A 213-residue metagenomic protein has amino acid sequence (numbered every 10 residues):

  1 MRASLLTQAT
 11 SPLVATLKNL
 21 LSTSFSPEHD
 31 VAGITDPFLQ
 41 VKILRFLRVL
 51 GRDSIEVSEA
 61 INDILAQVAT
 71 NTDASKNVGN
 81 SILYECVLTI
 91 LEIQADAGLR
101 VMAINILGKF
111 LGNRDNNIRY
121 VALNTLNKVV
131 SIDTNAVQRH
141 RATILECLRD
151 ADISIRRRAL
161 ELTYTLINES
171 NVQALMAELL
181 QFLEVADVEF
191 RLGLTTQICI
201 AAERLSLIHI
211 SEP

Functional and structural regions predicted by a protein language model:
M1, L17, L47-G51, C86-Q94 (+5 more regions): Hydrophobic residues within the alpha-helices of tandem HEAT/HEAT-like
L5, A9, V57-I61, A95 (+7 more regions): Structural marker for long, regular alpha helices in very large eukaryotic proteins
L6, T10, Q40, S58 (+4 more regions): Residue-level detector of extended alpha-helical repeat arrays and alpha-solenoid scaffolds
S11-H29, G33, A66-A74, N105-G112 (+5 more regions): HEAT/HEAT-like alpha-solenoid repeats
G33-L47, I82-C86: Extended HEAT/HEAT-like alpha-solenoid repeat tracts in very large eukaryotic scaffold/adaptor proteins
V49, D53-I64, S75-L99, R114 (+2 more regions): Alpha-solenoid helical repeat scaffolds
I208-P213: Residue-level detector of conserved catalytic or cofactor/ligand-binding positions in enzyme active sites
